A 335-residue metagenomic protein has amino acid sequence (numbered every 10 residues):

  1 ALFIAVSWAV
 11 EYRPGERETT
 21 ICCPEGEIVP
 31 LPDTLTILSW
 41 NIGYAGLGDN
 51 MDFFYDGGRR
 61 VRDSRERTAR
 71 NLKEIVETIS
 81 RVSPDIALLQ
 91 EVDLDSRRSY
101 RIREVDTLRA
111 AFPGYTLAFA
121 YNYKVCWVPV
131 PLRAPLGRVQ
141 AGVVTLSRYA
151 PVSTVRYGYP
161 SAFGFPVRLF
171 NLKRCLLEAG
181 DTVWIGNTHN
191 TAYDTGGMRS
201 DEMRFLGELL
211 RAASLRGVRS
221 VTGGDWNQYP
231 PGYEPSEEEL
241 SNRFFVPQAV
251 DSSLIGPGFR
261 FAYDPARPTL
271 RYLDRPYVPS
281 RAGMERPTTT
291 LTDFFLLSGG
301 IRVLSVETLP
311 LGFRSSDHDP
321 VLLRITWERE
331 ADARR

Functional and structural regions predicted by a protein language model:
A1-A111, F119-V130, Q140, R329: N-terminal, active-site-proximal structural segment of metallo-dependent hydrolase catalytic domains
F3-E25, E208-V221, W226-R335: Metal-dependent phosphoester-hydrolase catalytic domains
G15-R17, K124-N187: A well-ordered secondary-structure block
L35-I42, L72-R101, L146, A179-T188 (+3 more regions): Active-site beta-strand/loop signature of hydrolases that rely on acidic residues for catalysis
G48-F53, R101-I102, P129-R133, G158 (+3 more regions): Short aromatic-enriched loop/helix-cap "lid" or pocket-rim segments at secondary-structure transitions that line
G58-R65, V92-L94, Y159-P166, H189-G197: Surface-exposed cleft-lining segments at the edges of enzyme active sites
A110-P113, G137-T154, R286-R302, T326: Conserved beta strand-loop-helix elements of the APE1-like EEP
